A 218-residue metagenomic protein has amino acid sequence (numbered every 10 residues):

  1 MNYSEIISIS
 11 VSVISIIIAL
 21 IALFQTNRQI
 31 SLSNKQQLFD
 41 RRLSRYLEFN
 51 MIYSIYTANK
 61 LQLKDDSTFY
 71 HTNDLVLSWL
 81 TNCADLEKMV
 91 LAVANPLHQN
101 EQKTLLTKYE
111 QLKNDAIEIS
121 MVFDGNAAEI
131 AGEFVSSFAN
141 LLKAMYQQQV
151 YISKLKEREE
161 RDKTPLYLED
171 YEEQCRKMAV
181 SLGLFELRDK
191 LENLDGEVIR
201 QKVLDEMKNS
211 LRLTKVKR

Functional and structural regions predicted by a protein language model:
N2-D74: Membrane-proximal alpha-helical anchors
E5, L77-R218: An amphipathic alpha-helical interaction surface
